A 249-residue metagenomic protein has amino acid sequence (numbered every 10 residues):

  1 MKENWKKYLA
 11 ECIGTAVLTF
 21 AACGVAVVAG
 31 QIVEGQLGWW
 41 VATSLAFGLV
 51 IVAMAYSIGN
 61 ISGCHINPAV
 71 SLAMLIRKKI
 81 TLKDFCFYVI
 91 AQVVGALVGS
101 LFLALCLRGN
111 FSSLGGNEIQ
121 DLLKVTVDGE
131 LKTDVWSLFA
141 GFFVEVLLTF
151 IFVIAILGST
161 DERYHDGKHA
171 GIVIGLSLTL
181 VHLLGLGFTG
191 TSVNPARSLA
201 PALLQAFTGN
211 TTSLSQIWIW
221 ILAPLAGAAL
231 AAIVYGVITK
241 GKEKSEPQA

Functional and structural regions predicted by a protein language model:
M1-A249: Membrane-interface helix-loop junctions and terminal tails of multi-pass membrane proteins
